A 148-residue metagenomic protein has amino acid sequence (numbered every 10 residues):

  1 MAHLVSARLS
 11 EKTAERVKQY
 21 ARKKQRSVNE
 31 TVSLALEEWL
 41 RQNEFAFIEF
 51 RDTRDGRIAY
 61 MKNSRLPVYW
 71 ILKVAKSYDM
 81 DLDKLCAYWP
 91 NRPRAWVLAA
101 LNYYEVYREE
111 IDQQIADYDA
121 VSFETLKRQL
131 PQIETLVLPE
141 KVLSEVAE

Functional and structural regions predicted by a protein language model:
M1-R8: Short Lys/Arg-rich basic patches
E11-E30: Surface-exposed, Lys/Arg-rich phosphate-binding patches that contact polyanionic backbones
R26-S27, W89-L98: Short, basic interhelical loop/turn and adjoining N-cap of the next helix at nucleic-acid- or acidic-partner-contacting
S27-F47: Short, basic amphipathic alpha-helical segments that act as recognition/interaction helices in nucleic-acid-binding
N29, Y78-A87: Short, charged amphipathic recognition helices of the HTH superfamily and cognate SANT/SANTA-like modules
R41-L66: Short, positively charged interaction helices/loops
A46-F50, E110-D119: Short Lys/Arg-enriched helix C-cap and helix-to-coil transition segments that create basic nucleic-acid-contact patches
S64-Y78: Short, amphipathic alpha-helical "recognition" segments used to contact nucleic acids or chromatin
